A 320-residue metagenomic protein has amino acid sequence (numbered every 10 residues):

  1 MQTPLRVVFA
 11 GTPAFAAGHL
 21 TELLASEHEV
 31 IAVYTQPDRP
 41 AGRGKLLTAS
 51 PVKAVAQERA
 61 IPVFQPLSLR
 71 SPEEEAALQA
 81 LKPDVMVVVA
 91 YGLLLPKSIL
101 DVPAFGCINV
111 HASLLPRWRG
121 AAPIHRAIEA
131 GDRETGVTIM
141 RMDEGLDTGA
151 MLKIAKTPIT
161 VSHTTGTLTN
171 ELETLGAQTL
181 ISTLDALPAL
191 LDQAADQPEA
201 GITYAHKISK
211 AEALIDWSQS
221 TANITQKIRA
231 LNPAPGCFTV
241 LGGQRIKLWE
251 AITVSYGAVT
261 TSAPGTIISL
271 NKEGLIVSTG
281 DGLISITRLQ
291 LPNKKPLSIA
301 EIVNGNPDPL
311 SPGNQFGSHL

Functional and structural regions predicted by a protein language model:
M1-R43: N-terminal Rossmann-like dinucleotide-binding module
R6-V8, E29-V33, P62-L81, M86 (+1 more regions): Internal alpha/beta domain cores that form substrate/cofactor-binding pockets in large enzymes and binding proteins
A17, L46-A49, S71-E75, L93 (+1 more regions): Structural motif corresponding to alpha-helix initiation and N-cap regions
A17, T21-A25, A76-Q79, K97 (+1 more regions): Amphipathic, non-transmembrane alpha-helical secondary structure
S26, Q36, V85-Y204, S209-A211: Donor/substrate-binding cores of folate-linked one-carbon enzymes
R39-Q57: N-terminal beta-loop-helix "entrance" segment that forms/cooperates in small-molecule cofactor or anionic ligand
S218-L320: An anion-binding loop in the catalytic cleft
